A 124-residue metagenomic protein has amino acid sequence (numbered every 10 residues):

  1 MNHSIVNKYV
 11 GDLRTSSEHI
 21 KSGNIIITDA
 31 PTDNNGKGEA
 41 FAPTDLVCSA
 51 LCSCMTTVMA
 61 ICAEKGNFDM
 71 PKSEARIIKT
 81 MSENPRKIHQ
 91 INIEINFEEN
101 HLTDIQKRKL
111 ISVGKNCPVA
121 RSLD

Functional and structural regions predicted by a protein language model:
M1-S49, A60-D124: Extended beta-strand/beta-hairpin segments
C54-M55: Alpha-helical metal-binding/catalytic segments enriched in His/Glu/Asp
